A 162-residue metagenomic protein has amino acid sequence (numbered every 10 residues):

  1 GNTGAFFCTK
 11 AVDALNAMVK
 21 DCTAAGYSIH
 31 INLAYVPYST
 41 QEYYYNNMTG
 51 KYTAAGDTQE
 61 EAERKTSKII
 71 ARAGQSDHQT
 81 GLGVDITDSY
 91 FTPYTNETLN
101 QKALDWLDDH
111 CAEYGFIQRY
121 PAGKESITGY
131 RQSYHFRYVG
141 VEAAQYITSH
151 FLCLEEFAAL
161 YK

Functional and structural regions predicted by a protein language model:
G1-K162: Cell-envelope/glycan interface and biosynthesis
